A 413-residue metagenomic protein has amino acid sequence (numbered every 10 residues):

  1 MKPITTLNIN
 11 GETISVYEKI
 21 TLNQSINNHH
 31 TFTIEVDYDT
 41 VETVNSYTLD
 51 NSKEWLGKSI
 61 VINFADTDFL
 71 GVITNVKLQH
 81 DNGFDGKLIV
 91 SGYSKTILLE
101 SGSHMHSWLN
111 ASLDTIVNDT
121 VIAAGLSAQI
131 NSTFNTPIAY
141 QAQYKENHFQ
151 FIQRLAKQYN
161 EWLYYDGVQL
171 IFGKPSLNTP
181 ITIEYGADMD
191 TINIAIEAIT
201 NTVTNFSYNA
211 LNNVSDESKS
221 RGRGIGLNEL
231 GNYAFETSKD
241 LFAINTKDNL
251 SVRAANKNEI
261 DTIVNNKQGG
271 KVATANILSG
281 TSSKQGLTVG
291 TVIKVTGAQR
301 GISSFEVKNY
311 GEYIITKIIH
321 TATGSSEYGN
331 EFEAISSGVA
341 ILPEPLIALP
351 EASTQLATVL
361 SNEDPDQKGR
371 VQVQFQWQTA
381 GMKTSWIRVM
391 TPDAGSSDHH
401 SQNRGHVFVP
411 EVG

Functional and structural regions predicted by a protein language model:
M1-V412: Amphipathic alpha-helical and helix-coil boundary elements used as assembly and membrane-proximal scaffolds
